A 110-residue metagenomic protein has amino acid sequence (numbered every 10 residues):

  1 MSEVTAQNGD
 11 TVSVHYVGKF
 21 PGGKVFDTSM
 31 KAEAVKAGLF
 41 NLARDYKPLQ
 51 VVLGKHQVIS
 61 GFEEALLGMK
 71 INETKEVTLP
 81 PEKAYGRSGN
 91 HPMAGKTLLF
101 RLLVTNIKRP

Functional and structural regions predicted by a protein language model:
M1-P110: FKBP-type peptidyl-prolyl cis-trans isomerases
